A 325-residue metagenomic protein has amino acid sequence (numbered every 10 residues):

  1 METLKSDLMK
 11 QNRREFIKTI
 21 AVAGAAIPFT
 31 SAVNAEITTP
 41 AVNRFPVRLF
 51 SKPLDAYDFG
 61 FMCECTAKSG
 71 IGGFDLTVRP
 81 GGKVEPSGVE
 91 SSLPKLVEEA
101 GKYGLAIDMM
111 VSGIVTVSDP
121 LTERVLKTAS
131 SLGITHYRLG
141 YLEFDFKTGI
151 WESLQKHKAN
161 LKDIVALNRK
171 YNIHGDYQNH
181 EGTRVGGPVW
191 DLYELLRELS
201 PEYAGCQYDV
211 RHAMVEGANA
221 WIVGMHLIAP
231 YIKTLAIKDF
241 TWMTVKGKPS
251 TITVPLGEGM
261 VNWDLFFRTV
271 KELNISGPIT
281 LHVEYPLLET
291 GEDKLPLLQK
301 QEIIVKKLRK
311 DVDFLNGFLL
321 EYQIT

Functional and structural regions predicted by a protein language model:
E2-L4, L8-Q11, E15-S31, A35-P46 (+5 more regions): Histidine-acidic metal/acid-base catalytic patches
I20-F29, F61-C63, E99, Y103 (+2 more regions): Active-site acidic/histidine proton-transfer and metal-coordination neighborhood in alpha/beta enzyme cores
F45-S51, F74-L76, I107-S112, Y137-L139 (+4 more regions): Hydrophobic faces of well-ordered beta-strands that scaffold small-molecule active sites in alpha/beta enzyme cores
P46-Y57, V111-D119, I150-S153: Active-site mouth loops of central-metabolism enzymes
F50-L54, T77-G81, S112-V115, L142-F144 (+4 more regions): Active-site beta-loop-alpha junctions enriched in small/polar residues
M62-R79, L132-G133: Catalytic domains of carbohydrate-active enzymes, especially glycoside hydrolases
T77-K95: Glycine-rich, proline-tolerant flexible connector loops at the mouths of alpha/beta enzymes
P80-E85, D145-I150, E216, K246 (+1 more regions): A short acidic, helix-capping loop that chelates divalent metal ions and anchors anionic groups
